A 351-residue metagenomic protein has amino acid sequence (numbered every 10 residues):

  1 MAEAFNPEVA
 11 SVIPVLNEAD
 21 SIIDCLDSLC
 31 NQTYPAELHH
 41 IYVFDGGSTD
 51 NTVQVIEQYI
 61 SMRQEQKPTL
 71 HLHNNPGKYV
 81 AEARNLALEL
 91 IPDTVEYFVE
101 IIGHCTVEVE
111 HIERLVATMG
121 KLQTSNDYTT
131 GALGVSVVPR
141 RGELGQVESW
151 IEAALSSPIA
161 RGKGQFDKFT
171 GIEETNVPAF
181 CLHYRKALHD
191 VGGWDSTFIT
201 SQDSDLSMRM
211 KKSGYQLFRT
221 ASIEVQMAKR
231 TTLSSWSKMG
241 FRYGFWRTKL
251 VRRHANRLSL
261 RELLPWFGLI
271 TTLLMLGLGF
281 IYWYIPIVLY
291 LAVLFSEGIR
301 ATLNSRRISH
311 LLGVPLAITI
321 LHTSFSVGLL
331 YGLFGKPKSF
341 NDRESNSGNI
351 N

Functional and structural regions predicted by a protein language model:
S28-L38: Short, acidic, metal-binding catalytic loop of nucleotide-sugar glycosyltransferases
D45-Q54, G77, H104-T106: A conserved acidic beta->alpha catalytic loop
N74-I91, R114: Glycine-rich, basic loop-to-helix element that forms the pyrophosphate-binding segment of sugar-nucleotide handling
V95-T106: Short beta-strand-to-loop acidic/aromatic patch adjacent to the donor-nucleotide binding site
E110-E148: Conserved donor NDP-sugar-binding/catalytic core segment of glycosyltransferases
M119, R141, D195-L258: Catalytic donor/gating beta->alpha subdomain of glycosyltransferases that bind UDP-sugars
V135-R141, I151-E174, R253: Short, flexible, basic/aromatic active-site loop/helix in glycosyltransferases
Q226-L321, V327-P337, E344-N351: Active-site-adjacent helix/loop segment of glycosyltransferases that harbors family-specific signature motifs
